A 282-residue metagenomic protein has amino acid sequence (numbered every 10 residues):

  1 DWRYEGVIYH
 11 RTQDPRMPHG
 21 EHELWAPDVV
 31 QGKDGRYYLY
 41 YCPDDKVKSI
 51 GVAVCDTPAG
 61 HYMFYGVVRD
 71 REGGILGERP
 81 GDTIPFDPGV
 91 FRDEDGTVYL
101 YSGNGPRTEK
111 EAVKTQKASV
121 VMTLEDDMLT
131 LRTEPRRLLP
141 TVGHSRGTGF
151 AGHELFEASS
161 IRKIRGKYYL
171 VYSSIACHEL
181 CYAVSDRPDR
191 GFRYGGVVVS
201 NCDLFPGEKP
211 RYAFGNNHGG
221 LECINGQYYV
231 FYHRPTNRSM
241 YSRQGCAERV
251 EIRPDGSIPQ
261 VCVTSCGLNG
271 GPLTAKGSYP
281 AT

Functional and structural regions predicted by a protein language model:
D1-T282: Carbohydrate-active catalytic/glycan-binding domains of CAZyme proteins, especially the secreted or lumenal ectodomains
